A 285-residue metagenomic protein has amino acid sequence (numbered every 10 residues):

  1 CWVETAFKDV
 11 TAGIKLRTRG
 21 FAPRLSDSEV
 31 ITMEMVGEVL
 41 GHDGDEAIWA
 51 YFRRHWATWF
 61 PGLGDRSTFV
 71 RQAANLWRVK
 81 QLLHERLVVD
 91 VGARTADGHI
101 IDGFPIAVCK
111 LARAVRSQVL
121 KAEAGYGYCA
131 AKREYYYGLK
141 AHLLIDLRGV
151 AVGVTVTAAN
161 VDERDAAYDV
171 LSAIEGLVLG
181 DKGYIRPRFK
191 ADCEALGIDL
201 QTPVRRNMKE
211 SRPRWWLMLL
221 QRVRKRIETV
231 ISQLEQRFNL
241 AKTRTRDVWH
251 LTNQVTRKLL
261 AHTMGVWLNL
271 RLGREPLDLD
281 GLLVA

Functional and structural regions predicted by a protein language model:
C1-A285: Short alpha-helical elements
